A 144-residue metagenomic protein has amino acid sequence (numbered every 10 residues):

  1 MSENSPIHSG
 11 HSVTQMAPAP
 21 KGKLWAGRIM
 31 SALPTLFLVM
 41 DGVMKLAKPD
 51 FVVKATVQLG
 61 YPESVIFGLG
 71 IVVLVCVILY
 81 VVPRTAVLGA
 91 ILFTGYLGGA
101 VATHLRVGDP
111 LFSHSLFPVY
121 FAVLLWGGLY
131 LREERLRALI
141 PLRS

Functional and structural regions predicted by a protein language model:
M1-M40, V82-S144: Extended, low-polarity transmembrane helix blocks
K21-G22, P34-T35, K54, G70 (+1 more regions): Generic signal for short, ordered secondary-structure residues within or immediately flanking folded domains
K21-R28, V43-F51, V72-L74: Short charge-dense sequence patches
W25, S31-A32, D50, G60 (+2 more regions): Generic hydrophobic-segment detector
M40, Y61-V81, T94-G95: Core segments of alpha-helical transmembrane spans in multipass integral membrane proteins
D41-V65: Solvent-exposed, well-ordered loop and adjacent helix/strand elements within mature globular domains that form
K48, V52, G70, V87-A90 (+1 more regions): Amphipathic alpha-helical interface surfaces
